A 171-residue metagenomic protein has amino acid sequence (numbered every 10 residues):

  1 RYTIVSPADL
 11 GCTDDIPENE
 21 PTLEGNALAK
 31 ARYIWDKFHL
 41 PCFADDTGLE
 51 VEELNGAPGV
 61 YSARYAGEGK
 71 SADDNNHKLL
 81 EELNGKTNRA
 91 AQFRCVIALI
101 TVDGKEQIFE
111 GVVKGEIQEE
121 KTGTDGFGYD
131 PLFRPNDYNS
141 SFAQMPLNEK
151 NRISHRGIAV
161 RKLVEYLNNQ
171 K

Functional and structural regions predicted by a protein language model:
R1-K171: Anionic-ligand binding patches
